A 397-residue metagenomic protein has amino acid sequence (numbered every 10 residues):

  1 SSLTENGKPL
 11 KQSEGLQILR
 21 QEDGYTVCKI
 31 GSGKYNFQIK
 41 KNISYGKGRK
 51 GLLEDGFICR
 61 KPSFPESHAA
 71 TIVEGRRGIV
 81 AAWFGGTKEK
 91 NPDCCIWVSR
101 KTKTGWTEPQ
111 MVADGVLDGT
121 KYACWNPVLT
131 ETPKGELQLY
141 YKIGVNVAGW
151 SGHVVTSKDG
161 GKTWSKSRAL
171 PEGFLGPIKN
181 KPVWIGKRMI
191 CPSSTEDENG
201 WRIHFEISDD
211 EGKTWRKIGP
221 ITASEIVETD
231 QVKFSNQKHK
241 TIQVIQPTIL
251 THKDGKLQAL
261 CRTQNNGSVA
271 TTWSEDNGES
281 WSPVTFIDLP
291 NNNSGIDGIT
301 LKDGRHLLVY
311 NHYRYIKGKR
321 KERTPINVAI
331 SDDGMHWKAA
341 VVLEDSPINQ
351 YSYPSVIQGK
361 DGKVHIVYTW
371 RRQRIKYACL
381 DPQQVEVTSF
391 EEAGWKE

Functional and structural regions predicted by a protein language model:
S1, Q17-L19, K88: Short linear motifs in intrinsically disordered
S1-Q12: Solvent-exposed beta-hairpin/edge-strand motifs
G15-I18, K101: A structural signal for short, hydrophobic beta-strand segments that form beta-sheets in beta-rich/all-beta domains
Q17-S44: C-terminal beta-strand-rich structural cap/linker in extracellular carbohydrate-active enzymes
T26, F37, S44-E397: Asp-box/BNR beta-propeller blade signature and adjacent active/binding-site loops in extracellular glycan-interacting
